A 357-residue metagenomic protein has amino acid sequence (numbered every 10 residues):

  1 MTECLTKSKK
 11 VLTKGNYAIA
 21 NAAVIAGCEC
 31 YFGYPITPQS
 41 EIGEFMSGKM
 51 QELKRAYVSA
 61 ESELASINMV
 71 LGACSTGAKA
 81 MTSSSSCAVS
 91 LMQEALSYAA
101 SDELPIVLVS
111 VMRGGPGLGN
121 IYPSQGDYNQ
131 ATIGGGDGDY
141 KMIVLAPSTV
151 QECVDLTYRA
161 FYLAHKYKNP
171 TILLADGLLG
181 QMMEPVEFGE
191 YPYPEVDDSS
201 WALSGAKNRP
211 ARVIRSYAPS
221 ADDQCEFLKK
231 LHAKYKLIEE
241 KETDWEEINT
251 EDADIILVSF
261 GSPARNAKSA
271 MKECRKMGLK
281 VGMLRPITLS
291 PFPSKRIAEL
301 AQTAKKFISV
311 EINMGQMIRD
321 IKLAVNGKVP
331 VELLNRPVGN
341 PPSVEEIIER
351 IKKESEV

Functional and structural regions predicted by a protein language model:
M1-G134, K141, T149, P337 (+2 more regions): Thiamine diphosphate
K14-A18, H232-I255, K268, K272: Glycine-/acidic-rich phosphate or pyrophosphate-binding loops and their flanking alpha/beta elements
N120-S124, F227-T243, V258-N266, P286-P293: A general structural motif
P123-D176, S343: Conserved thiamine diphosphate
K168-E247: Conformationally flexible catalytic loops at phosphate/diphosphate-handling active centers
E247-L284, S290-R296: Redox- and metal-dependent alpha/beta enzyme cores, enriched for Fe-S-associated oxidoreductases and cofactor-handling
E311-V357: Peripheral docking tails and interdomain loops at the edges of cofactor- or intermediate-handling domains
